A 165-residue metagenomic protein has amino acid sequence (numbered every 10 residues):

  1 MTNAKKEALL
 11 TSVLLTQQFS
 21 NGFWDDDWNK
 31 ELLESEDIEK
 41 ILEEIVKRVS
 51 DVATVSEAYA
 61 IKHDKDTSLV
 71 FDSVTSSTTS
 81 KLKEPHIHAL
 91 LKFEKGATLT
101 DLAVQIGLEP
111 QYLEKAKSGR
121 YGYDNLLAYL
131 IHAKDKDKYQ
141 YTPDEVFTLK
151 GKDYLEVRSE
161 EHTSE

Functional and structural regions predicted by a protein language model:
M1-K47, G96, T100-E160, S164: Catalytic "initiation/cleavage/transfer" segments centered on a nucleophilic residue and adjacent nucleic-acid-engaging
E39, D51, L69-F71: A short linear-motif detector with a strong N-terminal bias
K47-A58: Short secondary-structure junctions
E57-A103, L130: Histidine-centered divalent-metal-coordination microenvironment in nucleic-acid enzymes
D66-L69, K83, E156-E165: Contiguous hydrophobic segments
